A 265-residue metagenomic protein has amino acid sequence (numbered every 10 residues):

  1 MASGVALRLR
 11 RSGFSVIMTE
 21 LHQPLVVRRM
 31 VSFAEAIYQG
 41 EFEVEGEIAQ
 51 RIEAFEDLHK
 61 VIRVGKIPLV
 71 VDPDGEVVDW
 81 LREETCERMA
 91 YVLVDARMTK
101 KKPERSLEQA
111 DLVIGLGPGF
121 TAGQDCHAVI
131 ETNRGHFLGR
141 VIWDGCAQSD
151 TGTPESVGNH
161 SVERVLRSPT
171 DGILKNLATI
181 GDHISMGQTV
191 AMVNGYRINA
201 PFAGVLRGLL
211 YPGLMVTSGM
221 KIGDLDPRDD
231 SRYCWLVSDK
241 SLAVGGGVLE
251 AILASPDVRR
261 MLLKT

Functional and structural regions predicted by a protein language model:
M1-T265: Well-ordered secondary-structure scaffolds
